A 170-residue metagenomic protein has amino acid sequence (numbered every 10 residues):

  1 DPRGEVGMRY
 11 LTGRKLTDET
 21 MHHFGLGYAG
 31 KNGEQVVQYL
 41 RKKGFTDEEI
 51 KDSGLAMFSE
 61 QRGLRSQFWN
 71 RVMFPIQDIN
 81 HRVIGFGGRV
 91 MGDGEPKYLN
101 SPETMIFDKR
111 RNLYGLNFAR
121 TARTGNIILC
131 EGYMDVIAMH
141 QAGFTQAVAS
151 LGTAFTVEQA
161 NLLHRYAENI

Functional and structural regions predicted by a protein language model:
D1-H22: Non-catalytic interaction/clamp surfaces of large macromolecular machines
D1-R3, Y28-N32: Short acidic alpha-helix initiation/capping motifs at coil-to-helix transition points, especially at protein N-termini
K15-L26, F45-D52: Short, surface-exposed acidic
G30-E168: Phosphate-handling DNA/RNA-contact segment within nucleic-acid enzymes
